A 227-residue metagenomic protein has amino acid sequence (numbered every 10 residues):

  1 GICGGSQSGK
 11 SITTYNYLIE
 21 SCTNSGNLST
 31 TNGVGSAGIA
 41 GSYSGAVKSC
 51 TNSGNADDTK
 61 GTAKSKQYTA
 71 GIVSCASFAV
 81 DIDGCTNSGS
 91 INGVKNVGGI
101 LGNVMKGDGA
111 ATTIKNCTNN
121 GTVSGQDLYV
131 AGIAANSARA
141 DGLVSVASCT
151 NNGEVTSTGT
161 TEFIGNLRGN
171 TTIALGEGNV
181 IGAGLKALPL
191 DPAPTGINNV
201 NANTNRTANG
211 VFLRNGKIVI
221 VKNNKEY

Functional and structural regions predicted by a protein language model:
G1-P194: Predominantly extracellular beta-rich ligand-binding scaffolds that present long acidic/polar faces for carbohydrate
N198-Y227: C-terminal outer-membrane/trafficking sorting elements
